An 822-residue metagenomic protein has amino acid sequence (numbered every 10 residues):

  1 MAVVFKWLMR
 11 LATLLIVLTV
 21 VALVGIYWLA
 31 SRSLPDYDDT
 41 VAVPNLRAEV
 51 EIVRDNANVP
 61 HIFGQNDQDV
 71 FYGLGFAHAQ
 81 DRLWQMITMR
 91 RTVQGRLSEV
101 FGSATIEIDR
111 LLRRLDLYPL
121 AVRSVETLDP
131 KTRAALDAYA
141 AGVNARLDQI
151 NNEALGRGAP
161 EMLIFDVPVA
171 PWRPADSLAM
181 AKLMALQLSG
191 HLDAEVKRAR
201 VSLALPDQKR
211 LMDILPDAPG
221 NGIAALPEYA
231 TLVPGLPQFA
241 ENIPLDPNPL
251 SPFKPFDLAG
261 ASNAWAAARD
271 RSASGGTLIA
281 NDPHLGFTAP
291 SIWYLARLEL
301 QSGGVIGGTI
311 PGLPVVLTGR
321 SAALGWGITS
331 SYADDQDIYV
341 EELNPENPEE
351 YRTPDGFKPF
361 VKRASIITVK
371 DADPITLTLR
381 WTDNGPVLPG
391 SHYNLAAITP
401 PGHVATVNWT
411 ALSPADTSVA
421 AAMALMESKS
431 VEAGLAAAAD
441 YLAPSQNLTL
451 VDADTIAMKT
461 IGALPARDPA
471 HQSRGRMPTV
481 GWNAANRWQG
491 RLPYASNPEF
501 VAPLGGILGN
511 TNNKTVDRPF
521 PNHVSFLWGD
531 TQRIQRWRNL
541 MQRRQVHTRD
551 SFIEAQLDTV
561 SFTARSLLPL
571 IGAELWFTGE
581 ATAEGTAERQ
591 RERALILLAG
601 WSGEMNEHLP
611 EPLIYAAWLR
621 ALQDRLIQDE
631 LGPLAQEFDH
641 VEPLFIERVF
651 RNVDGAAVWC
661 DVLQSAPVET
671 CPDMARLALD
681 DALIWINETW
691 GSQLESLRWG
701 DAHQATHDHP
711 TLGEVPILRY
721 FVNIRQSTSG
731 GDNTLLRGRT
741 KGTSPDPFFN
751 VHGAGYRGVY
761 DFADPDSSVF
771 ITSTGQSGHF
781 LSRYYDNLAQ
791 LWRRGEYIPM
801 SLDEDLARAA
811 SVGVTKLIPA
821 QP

Functional and structural regions predicted by a protein language model:
M1-V20: N-terminal Sec-pathway targeting helices
R10, L23-L278, P283, A289 (+4 more regions): Substrate-recognition/specificity elements adjacent to catalytic centers across diverse enzyme folds
D69-F101, G327-T378, N483-R533, N539 (+2 more regions): Gly/Pro-rich active-site capping loops and adjacent beta-alpha segments that organize cofactor/substrate pockets
V70-G73, L111, L120-L136, N408 (+5 more regions): Second-shell loop/turn segments in exported
A259, L300-V315, G319-L324, I328-A484: Glycine- and hydrophobic-rich flexible loops that cap the catalytic core of alpha/beta enzyme folds
Q336, L388-P389, H403, A443-R544 (+5 more regions): Hydrophobic alpha-helical segments
H523-A587, A675-P822: Terminal end segments
A617-G700: Charged, long alpha-helical assembly modules
